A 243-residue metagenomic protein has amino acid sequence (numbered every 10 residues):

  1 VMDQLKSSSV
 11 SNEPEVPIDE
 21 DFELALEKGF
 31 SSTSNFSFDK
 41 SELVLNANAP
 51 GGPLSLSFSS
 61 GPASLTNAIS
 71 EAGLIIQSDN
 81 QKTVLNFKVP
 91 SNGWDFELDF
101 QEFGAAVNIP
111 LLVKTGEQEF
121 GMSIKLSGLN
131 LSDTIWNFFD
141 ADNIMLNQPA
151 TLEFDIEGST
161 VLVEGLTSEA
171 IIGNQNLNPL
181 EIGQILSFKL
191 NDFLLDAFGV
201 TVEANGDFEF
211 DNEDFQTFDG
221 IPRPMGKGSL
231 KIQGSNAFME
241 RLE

Functional and structural regions predicted by a protein language model:
V1-E243: Glycine-rich, small/hydroxylated-residue low-complexity segments
